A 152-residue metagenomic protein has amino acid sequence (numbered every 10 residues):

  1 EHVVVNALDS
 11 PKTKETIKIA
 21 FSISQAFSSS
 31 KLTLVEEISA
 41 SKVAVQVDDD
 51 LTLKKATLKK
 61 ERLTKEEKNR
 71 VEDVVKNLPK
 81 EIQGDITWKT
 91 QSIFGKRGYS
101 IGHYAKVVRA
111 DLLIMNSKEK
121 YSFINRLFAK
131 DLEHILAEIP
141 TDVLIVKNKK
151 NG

Functional and structural regions predicted by a protein language model:
E1-H2, Y104-G152: Gly/Ser-rich helix-loop-strand patches that form or flank binding pockets for ribonucleotide-derived cofactors
H2-K60, K76, K80-Q83, T87 (+2 more regions): Small/aliphatic-rich secondary-structure junction motif
T13, F94-G95, N125: A conditional alpha-helix N-cap/helix-loop micro-motif detector
T16-I17, R97-G98, F128: Amphipathic coiled-coil/heptad-repeat helices and related helical stalk/stem segments that mediate oligomerization
I19, H103-Y104: A short acidic, amphipathic alpha-helical/loop segment
T64-K76: Short, surface-exposed alpha-helical segments at coil->helix boundaries
I86-T90, V143: Generic structural signal for residues in well-ordered beta-strands
S92-S100: Charged docking surfaces used in two-component/phosphorelay signaling
